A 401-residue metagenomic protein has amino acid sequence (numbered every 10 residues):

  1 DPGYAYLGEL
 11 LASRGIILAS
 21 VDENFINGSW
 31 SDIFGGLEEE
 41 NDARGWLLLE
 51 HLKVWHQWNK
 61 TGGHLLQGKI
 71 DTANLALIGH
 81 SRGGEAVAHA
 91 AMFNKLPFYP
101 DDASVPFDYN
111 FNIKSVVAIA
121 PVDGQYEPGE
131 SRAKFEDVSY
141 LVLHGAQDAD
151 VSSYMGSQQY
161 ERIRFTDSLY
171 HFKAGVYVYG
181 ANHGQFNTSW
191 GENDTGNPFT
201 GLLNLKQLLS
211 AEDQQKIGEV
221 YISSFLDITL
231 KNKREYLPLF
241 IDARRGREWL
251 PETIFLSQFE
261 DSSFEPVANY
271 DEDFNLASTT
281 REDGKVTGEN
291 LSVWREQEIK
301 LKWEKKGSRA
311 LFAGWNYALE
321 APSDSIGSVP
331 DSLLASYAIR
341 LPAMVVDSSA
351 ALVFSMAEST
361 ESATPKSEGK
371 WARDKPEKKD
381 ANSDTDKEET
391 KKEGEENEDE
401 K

Functional and structural regions predicted by a protein language model:
P2-W30, E38-W46, F172-G175, Y179: Active-site machinery of serine-nucleophile hydrolases
R14-A19, D71-N74, F111-S115, E136-L141 (+1 more regions): Loop/turn elements at helix/coil->beta-strand transitions in domains of secreted/extracellular proteins
N27-D32, A86, Q125-G129, D150-S153 (+1 more regions): Extracytoplasmic/secreted cell-surface and envelope-processing proteins
D32-S81: Gly/Ser-rich "nucleophile elbow"/oxyanion-hole loop immediately N-terminal to the catalytic nucleophile in hydrolases
G84-L96: Short glycine-enriched nucleophile-adjacent loop and the immediately C-terminal alpha-helix near the catalytic center
F98-P121: A conserved short beta-strand
A133-A211: Active-site-adjacent alpha-helix of alpha/beta-hydrolase-fold enzymes
G180-N182, S189-R340, D347-V353, A357-T364 (+3 more regions): Alpha/beta-hydrolase-fold serine-hydrolase catalytic core, especially in secreted/extracellular enzymes
